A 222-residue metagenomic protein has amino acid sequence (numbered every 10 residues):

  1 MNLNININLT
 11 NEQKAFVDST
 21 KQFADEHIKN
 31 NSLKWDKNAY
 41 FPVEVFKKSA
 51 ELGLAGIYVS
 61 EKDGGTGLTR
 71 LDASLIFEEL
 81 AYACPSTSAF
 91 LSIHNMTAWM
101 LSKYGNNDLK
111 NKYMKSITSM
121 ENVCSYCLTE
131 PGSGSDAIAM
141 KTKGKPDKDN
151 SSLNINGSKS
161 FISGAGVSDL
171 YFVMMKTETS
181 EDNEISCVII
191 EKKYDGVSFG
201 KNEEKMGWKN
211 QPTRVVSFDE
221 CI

Functional and structural regions predicted by a protein language model:
M1-L91, K112, S116-S119: Amphipathic, small/basic residue-rich leader segments at the start of a protein or domain
Q13, A24, G53, S60 (+6 more regions): Buried hydrophobic positions in well-ordered alpha/beta secondary-structure cores of metabolic enzymes
L68-T69, D136-I138, G164-D169, D182-E184 (+1 more regions): Short glycine/proline-enriched turns and hinge-like loops at secondary-structure junctions
S88-D108, G134-A137, P146-D149: N-terminal glycine-rich flavin-associated loop
M120-L128: A short, Trp-centered hydrophobic/proline-enriched beta-strand micro-motif
S125, K141-K143, L170-M174, C187-I189 (+1 more regions): Conserved hydrophobic/aromatic beta-strand scaffold that supports enzyme active sites
A139-K141, K193-C221: Flexible, small-/acidic-enriched active-site or ligand-binding loops
S152, N156-F199: A short core secondary-structure module
